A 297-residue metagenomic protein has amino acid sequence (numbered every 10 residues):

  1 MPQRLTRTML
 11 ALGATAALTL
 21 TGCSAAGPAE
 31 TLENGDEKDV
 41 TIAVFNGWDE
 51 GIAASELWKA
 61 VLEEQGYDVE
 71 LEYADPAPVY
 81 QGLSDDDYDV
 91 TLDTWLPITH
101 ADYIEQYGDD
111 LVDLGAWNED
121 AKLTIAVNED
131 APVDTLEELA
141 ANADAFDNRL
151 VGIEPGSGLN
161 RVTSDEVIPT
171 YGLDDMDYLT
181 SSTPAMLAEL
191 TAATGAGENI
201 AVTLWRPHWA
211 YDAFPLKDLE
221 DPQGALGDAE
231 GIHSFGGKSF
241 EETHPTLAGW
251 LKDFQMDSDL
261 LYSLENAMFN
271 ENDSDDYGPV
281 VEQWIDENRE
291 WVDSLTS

Functional and structural regions predicted by a protein language model:
M1-T21: Sec-dependent bacterial lipoprotein signal peptides
L20-E33: Bacterial lipoprotein signal-peptidase II cleavage site
G35-E50, Y67-E72, D147-V151, L251: Short, well-ordered beta-strand elements
N46-D49, L71-G82, D177-E189: Short helix-initiation/N-cap motifs at beta->coil->alpha
W58-Q65, A145-M176: Ligand-binding cleft/hinge of the Venus flytrap
Y88-L92, V162-G224: Ligand-binding pocket segment of bilobal, Venus flytrap-like solute-binding proteins
D109-G156: A conserved helix-loop-strand patch within extracytoplasmic ligand-binding domains of the periplasmic binding
K122-P132, E230-P245: A bilobed periplasmic-binding-protein/Venus flytrap-type ligand-binding module shared by bacterial periplasmic
